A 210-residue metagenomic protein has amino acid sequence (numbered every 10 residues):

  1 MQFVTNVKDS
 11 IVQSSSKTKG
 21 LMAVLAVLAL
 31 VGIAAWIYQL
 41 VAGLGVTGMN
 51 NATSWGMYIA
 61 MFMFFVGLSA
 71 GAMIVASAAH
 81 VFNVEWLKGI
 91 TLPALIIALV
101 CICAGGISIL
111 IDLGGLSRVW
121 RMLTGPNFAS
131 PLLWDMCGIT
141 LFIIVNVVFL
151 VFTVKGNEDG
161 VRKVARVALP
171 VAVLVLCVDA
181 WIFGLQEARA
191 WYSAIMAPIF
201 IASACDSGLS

Functional and structural regions predicted by a protein language model:
M1-G71: N-terminal signal-anchor module of multipass membrane proteins
V4, L116-S117, I144, G208: Alpha-helix initiation and N-capping motif
I11, M22-A29, V84-W86, T124 (+2 more regions): Long, contiguous internal "core" modules enriched in hydrophobic/ aromatic residues
S16-I33, A60-M63, A94-G105, P131-L132 (+1 more regions): Alpha-helical transmembrane segments of integral membrane proteins, especially early/N-terminal helices
V31-A35, L68, A72-V75, C101-A104 (+4 more regions): Alpha-helical transmembrane segments
A34-V41, V75-E85, I107-G114, V147-K155 (+1 more regions): Structural signature of transmembrane alpha-helix termini at the membrane-water interface
A35-A60, I111-L132, A180-I201: Membrane-interface interhelical loops and short amphipathic "cap" helices that link adjacent transmembrane segments
T53-S117, W134: Membrane helical hairpin/interfacial module
